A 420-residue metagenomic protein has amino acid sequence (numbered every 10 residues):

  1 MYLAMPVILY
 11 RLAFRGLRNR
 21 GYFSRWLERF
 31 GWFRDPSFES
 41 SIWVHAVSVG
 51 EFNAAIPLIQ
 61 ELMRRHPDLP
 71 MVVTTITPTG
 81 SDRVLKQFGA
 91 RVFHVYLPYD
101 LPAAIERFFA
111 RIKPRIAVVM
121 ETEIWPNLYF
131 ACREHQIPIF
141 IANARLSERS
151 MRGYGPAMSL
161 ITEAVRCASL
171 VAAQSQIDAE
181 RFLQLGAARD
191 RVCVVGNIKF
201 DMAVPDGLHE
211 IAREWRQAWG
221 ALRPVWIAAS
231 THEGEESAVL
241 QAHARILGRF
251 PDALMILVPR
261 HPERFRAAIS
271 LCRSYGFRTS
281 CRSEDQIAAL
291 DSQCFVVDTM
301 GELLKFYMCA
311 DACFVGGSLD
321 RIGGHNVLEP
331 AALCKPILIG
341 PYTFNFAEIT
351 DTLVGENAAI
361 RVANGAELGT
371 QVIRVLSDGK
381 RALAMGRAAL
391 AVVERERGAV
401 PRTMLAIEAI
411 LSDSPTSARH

Functional and structural regions predicted by a protein language model:
M1-H420: Nucleotide-activated sugar donor-binding and catalytic core shared by glycosyltransferases and related lipid-linked
